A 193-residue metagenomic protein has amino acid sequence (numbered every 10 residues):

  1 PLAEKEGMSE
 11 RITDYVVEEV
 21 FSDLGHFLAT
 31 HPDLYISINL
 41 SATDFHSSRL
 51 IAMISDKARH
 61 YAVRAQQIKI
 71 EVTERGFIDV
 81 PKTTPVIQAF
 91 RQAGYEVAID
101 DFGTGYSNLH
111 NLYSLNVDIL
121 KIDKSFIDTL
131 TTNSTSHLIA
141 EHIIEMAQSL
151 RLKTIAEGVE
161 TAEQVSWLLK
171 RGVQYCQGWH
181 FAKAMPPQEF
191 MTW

Functional and structural regions predicted by a protein language model:
P1, V20, L120: A short, well-structured catalytic beta-strand-centered motif of the EAL phosphodiesterase domain for c-di-GMP
A3-S9, L130-T135: Short, contiguous acidic/charged loop-to-helix segments that flank catalytic cores in large enzymes
M8-P85, G158: Catalytic core of bacterial c-di-GMP phosphodiesterases, primarily the EAL and HD-GYP domains, capturing alpha-helical
S41-S48, Q67-P81, A93-W193: EAL-family c-di-GMP phosphodiesterase catalytic domain
